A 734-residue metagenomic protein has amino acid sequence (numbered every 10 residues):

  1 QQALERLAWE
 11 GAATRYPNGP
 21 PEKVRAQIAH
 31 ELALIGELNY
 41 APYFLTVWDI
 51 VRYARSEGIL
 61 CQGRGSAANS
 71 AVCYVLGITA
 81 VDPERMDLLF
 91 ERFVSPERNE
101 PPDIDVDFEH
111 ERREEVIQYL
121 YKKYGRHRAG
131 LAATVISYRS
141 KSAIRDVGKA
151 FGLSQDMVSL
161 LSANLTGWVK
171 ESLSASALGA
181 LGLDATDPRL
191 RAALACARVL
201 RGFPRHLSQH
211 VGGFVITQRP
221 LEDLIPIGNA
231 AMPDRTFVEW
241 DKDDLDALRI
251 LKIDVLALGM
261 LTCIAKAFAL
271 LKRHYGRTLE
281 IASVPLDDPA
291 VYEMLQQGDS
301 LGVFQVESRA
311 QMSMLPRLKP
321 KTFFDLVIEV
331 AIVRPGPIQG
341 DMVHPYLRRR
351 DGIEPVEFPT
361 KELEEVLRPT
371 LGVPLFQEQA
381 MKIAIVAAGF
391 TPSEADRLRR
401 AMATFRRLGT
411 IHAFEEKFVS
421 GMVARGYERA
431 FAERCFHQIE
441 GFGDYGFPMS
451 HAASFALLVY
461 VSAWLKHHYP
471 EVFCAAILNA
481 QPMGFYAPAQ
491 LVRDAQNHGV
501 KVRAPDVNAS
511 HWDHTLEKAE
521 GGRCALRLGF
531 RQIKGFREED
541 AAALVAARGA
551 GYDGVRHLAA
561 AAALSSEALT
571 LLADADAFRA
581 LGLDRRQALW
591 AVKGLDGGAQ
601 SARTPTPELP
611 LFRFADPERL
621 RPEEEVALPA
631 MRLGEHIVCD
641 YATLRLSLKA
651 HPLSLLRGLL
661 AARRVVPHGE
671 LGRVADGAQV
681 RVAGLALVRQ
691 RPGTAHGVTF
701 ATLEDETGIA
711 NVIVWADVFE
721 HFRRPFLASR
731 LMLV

Functional and structural regions predicted by a protein language model:
Q1-V734: Noncatalytic, beta-rich nucleic-acid-contacting surfaces in large DNA/RNA-processing enzymes
